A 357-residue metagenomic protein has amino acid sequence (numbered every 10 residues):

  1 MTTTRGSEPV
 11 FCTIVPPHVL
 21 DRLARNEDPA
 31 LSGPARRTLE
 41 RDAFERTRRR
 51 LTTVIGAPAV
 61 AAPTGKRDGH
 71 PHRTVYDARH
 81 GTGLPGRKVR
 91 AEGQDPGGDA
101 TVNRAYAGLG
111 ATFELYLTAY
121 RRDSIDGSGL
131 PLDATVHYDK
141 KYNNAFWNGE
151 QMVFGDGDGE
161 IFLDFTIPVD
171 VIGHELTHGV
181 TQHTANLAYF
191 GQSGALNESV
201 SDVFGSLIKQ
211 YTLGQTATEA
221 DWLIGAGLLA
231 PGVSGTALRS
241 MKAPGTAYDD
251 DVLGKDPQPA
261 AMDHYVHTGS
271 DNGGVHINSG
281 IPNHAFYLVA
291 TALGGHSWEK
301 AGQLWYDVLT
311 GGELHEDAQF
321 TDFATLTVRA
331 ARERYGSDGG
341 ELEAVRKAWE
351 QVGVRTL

Functional and structural regions predicted by a protein language model:
M1-D170, Q182-L357: Zymogen propeptides/activation segments of proteases
